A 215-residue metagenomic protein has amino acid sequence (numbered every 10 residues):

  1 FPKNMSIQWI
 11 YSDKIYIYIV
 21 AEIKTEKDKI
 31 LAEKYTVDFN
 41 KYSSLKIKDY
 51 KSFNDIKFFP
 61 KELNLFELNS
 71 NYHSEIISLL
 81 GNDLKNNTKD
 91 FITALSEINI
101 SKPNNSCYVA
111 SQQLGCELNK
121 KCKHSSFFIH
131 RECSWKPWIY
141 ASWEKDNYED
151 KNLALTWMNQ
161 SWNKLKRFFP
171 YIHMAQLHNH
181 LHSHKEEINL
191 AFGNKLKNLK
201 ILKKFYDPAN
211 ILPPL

Functional and structural regions predicted by a protein language model:
F1-L215: Soluble FAD-dependent oxygen oxidases
